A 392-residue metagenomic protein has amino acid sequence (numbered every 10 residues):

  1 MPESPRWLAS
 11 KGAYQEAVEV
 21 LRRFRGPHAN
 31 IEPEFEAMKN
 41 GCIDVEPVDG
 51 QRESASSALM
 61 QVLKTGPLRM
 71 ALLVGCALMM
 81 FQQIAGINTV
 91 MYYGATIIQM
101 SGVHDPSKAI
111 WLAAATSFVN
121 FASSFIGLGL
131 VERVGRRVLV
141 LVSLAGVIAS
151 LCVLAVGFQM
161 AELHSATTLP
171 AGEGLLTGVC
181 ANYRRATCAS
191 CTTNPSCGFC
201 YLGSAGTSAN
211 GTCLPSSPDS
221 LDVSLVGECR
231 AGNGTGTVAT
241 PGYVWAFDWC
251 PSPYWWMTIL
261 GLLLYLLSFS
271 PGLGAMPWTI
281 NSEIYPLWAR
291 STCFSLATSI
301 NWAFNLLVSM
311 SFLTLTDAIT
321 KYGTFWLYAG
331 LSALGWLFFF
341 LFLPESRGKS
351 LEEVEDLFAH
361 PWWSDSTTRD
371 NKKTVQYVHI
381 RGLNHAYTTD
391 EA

Functional and structural regions predicted by a protein language model:
M1-F24, I43-A392: Alpha-helical transmembrane bundle of multi-pass membrane proteins
I31-I43: Short, well-structured alpha-helical segments
